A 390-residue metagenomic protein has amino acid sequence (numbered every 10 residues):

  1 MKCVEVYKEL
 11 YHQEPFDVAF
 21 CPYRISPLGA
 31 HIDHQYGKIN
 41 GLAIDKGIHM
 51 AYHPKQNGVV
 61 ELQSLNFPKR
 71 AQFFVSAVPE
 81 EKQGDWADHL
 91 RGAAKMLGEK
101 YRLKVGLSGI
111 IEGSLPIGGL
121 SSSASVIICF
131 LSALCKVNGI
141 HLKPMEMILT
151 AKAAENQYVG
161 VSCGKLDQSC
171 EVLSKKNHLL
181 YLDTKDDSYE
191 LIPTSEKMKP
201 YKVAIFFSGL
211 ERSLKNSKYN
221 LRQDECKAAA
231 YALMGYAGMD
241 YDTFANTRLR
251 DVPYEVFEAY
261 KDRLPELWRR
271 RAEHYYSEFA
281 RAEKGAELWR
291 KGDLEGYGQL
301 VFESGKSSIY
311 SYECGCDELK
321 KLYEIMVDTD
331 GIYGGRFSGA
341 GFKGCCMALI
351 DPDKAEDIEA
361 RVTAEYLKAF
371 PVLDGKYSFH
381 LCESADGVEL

Functional and structural regions predicted by a protein language model:
M1-A19, I25-K38, F74-A77, Q83-M198 (+3 more regions): Gly/Ser-rich oxyanion-binding loop with an adjacent helix/lid that shapes the negatively charged ligand pocket
M1-L28, H49-Q83, H178-G334, L349-L390: C-terminal nucleotide
H31-D33, L42-I44, F279: A short catalytic or substrate-binding loop motif that flags glycine-/basic-rich loops and adjacent residues that bind
Y36-A43, R222-Q223: Short Gly/aromatic-enriched secondary-structure transition segments
N40-A43, A51-P54, Y101: Short, charge-rich binding segments
S125-I127, C345-I350: FabD-like malonyl-/acyl-CoA
F342: Glycine-rich phosphate-binding loop
